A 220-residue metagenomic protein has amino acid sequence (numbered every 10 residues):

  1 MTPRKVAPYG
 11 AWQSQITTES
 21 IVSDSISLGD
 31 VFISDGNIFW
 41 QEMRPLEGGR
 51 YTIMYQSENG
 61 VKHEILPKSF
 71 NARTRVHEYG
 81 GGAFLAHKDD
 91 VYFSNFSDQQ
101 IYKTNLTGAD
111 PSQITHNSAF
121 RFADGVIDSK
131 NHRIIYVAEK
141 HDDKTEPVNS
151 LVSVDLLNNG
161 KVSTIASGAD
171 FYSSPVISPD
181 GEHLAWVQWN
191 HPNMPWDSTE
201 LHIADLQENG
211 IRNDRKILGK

Functional and structural regions predicted by a protein language model:
T2-S27, S57-Y79, T104-R121, V152-S173 (+1 more regions): Multi-bladed beta-propeller domains
D24-N37, N71-V91, A119-R133, A169-L184 (+1 more regions): Conserved beta-propeller blade repeats
L28-D30, D35-I38, G48-I53, K62-H63 (+2 more regions): A common structural microfeature
S34, G49, E58, H87-K88 (+5 more regions): Short loop/turn segments that connect beta-strands within the blades of beta-propeller domains, predominantly WD40
G36, Q41-R44, Y55-E58, I65-F70 (+2 more regions): Acidic/polar N-terminal loop/beta-strand segments that form early-domain functional surfaces
E42-T52, A72-E78, F93-I101, H116-F122 (+4 more regions): A flexible loop/linker signature enriched in serine peptidases of the S9 family
L46, V61, Q99, A109 (+5 more regions): Surface-exposed, flexible loop/turn segments at secondary-structure boundaries
